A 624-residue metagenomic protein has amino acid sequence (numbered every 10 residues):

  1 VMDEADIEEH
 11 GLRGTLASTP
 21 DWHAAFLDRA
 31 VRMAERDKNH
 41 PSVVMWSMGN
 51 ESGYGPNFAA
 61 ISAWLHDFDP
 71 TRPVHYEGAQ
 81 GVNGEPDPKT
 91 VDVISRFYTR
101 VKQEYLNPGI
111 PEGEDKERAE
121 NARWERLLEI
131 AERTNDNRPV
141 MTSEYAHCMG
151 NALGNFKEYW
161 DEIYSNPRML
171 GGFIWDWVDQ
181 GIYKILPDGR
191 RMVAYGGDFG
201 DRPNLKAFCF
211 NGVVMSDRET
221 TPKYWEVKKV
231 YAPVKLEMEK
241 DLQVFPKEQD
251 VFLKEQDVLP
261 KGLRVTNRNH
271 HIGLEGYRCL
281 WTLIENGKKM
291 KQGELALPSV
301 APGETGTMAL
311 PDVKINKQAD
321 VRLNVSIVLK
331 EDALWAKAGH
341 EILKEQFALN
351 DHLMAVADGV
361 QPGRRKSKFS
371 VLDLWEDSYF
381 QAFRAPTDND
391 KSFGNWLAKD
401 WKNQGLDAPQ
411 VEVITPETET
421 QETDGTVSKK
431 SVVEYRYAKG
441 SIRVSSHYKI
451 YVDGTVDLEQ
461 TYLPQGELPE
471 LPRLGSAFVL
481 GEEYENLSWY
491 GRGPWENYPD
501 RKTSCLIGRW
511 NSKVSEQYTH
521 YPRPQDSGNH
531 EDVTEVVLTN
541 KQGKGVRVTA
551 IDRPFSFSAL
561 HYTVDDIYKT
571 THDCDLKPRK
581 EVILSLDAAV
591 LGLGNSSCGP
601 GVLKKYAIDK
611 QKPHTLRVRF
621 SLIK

Functional and structural regions predicted by a protein language model:
V1-C209: Substrate-binding/catalytic cleft of secreted carbohydrate-active enzymes, primarily glycoside hydrolases
D3-A5, N50, G78, F97-Y98 (+10 more regions): Active-site proximal loops enriched in glycine and acidic residues that flank catalytic Cys/His/Asp and coordinate
R29-M33, I61, K223, L458 (+1 more regions): Alpha-helical packing segments of well-folded alpha/beta enzyme cores
N39, R133-N135, P167, G273-G276 (+5 more regions): A structural signal for short secondary-structure junctions
G81, H147, Y159-W160, R268-H270 (+2 more regions): Short beta-turn/strand-loop junction motif enriched in small, turn-promoting residues
G81, T99-V101, A146-C148, D179 (+9 more regions): Short, glycine-/Ser/Thr-/acidic-enriched flexible segments
E162-K368, L458: Carbohydrate-binding surfaces of carbohydrate-active enzymes
P311-D320, A333, F347-K624: Beta-strand/loop-rich accessory regions of lumenal/periplasmic or secreted enzymes, predominantly carbohydrate-active
